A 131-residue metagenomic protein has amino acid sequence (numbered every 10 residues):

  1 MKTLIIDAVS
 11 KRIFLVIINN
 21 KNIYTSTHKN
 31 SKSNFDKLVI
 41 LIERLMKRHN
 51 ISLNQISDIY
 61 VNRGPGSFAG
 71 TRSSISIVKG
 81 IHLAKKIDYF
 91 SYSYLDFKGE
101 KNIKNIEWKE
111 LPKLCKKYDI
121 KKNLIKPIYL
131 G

Functional and structural regions predicted by a protein language model:
M1-I40, D88-G131: Oxyanion-binding and handling regions
K11, G64-P65: Short glycine-rich anion-binding loops that position phosphate/pyrophosphate groups of nucleotides and phosphorylated
F14, F68-A69: Short acidic/glycine-rich loop or secondary-structure boundary segments that cap or lie
I42-D58: Phosphate/pyrophosphate-binding loops at sites that engage ATP/ADP/AMP, CoA/4′-phosphopantetheine, polyphosphate
L45, H49, V78, H82-A84 (+1 more regions): Stable alpha-helical structural segments in soluble proteins, enriched in small hydrophobic residues
N54, T71, I128-G131: Surface-exposed loop/turn and secondary-structure junction residues enriched for glycine/proline
Q55-I59, Y92-L95: Beta-strand segments within the central parallel beta-sheet cores of soluble alpha/beta enzyme folds
D58, N62-R63, A69-Y89: DPxDG-like acidic metal-binding loop motif
